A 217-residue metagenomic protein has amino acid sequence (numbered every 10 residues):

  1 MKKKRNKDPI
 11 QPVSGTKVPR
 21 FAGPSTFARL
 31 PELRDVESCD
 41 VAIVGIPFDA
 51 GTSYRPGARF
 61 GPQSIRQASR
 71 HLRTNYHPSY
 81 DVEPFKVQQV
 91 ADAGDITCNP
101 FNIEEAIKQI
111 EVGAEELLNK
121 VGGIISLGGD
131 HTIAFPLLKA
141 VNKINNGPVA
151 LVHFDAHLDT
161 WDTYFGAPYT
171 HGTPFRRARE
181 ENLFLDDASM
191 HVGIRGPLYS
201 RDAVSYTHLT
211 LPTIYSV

Functional and structural regions predicted by a protein language model:
K2-L209: Conserved alpha-helical scaffold segments that buttress catalytic/binding sites
H208-V217: Single conserved hydrophobic/aromatic residue that forms the stacking wall/gate of nucleotide- or nucleobase-binding
